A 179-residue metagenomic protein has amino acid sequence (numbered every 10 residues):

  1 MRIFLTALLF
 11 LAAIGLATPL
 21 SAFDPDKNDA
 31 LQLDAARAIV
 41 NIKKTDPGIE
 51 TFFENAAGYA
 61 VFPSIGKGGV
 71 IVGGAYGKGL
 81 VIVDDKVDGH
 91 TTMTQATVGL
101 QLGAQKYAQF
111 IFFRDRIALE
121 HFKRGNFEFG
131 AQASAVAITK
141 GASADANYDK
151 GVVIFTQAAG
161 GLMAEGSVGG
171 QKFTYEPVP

Functional and structural regions predicted by a protein language model:
M1-L5: Positively charged n-region of N-terminal signal peptides that target proteins for export
T6-G15: Bacterial N-terminal signal peptides
L16-A22: Sec/Tat signal peptide C-region and signal peptidase I cleavage site
F23-P179: Small-residue-enriched, tightly packed secondary-structure blocks
